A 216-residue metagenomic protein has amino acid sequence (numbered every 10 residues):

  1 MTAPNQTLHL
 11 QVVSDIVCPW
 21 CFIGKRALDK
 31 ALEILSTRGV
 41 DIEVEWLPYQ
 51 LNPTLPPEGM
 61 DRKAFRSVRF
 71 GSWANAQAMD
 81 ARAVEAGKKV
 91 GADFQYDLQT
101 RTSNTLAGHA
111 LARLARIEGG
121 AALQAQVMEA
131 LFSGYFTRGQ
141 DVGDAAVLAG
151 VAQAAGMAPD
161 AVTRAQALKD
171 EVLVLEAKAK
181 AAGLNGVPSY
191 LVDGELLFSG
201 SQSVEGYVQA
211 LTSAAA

Functional and structural regions predicted by a protein language model:
M1-P4, L55-P57: Short secondary-structure boundary segments
A3-V13, V17, I23-T37, I42 (+3 more regions): C-terminal cap of thioredoxin/glutaredoxin-like
R26-G134: Structural alpha/beta surface segment adjacent to cysteine/selenocysteine redox centers across thiol/disulfide enzymes
